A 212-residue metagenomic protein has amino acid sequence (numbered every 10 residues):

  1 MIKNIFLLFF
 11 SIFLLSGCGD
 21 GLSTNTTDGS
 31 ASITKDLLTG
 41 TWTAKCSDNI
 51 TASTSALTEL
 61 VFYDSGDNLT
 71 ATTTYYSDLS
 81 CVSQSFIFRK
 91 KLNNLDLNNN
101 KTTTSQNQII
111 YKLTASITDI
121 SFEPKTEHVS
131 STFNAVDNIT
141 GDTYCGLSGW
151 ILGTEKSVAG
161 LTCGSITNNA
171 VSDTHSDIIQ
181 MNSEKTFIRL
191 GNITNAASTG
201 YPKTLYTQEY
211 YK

Functional and structural regions predicted by a protein language model:
M1-S16: Sec-dependent bacterial lipoprotein signal peptides
I12-G40, Y211: Bacterial Sec-dependent N-terminal signal peptides
A31-N68: N-terminal segment immediately downstream of the Sec signal-peptide cleavage site in secreted/extracellular proteins
D36-T43, Q106-I110, T186-F187: Short, hydrophobic/aromatic-rich segments at coil-to-beta transitions
S47-I50, T72-E184, A196: Contiguous, well-ordered beta-strand patches that form the walls/edges of small beta-barrel/beta-sandwich domains
L60-T70, I178-I188: Short, solvent-exposed coil/turn segments at beta-strand boundaries
I188-K203: Short, exposed beta-strand-loop hairpins at the edges of beta-sheets in extracellular/periplasmic proteins
P202-K212: Short, low-complexity, Pro/Ser/Thr/Gly-rich segments in the mature regions of secreted, periplasmic
